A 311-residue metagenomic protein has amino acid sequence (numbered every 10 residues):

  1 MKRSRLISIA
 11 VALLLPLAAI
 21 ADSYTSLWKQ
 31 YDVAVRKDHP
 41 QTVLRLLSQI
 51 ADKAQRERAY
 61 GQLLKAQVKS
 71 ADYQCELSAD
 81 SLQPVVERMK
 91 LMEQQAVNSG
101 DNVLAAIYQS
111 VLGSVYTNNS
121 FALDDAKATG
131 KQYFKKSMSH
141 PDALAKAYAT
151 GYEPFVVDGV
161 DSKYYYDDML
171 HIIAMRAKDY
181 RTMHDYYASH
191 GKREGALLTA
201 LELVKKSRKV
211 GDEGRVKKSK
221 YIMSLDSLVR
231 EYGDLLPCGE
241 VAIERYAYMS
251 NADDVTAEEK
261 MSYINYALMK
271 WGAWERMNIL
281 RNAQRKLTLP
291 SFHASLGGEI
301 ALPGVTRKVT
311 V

Functional and structural regions predicted by a protein language model:
M1-L6: Positively charged n-region of N-terminal signal peptides that target proteins for export
S8-A18: Bacterial N-terminal signal peptides
I20-D22: Boundary of Sec targeting at the N-terminus
Y24-V311: Extracytoplasmic/secretory-pathway proteins
